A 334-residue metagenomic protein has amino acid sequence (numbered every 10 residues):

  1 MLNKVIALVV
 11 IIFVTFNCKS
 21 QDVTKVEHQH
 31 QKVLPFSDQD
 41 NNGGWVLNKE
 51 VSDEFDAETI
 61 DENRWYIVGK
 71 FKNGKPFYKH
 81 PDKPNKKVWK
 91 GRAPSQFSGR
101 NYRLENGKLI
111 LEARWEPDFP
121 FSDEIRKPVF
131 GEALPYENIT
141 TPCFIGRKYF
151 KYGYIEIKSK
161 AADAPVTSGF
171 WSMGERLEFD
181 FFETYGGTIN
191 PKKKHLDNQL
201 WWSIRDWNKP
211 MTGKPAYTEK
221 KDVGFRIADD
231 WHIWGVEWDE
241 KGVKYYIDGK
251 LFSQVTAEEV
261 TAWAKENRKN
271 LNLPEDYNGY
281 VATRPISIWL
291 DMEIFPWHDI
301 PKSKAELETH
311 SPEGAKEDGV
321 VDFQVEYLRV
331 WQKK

Functional and structural regions predicted by a protein language model:
M1-K25: Bacterial Sec-dependent N-terminal signal peptides
D22-K334: GH16 jelly-roll
